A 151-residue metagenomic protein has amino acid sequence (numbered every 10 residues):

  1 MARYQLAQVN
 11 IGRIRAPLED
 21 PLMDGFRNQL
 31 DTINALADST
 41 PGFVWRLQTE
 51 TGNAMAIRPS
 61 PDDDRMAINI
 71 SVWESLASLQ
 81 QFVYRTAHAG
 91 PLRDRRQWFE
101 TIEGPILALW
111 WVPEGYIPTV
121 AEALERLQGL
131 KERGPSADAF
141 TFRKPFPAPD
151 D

Functional and structural regions predicted by a protein language model:
M1-M66, P105-D151: Short S/T/G/P-rich N-terminal loop/turn motif that feeds into the first structured element of a domain
Q29-I33, I68, S78, P91-D94: Short, hydrophobic/aromatic alpha-helical segments in well-folded domains
D63, L76-P105: An amphipathic, aromatic/His-enriched active-site/gating alpha helix that lines ligand/cofactor pockets
W73: Exposed, tryptophan/tyrosine-rich binding patches on extracellular proteins that engage cell-surface glycans
